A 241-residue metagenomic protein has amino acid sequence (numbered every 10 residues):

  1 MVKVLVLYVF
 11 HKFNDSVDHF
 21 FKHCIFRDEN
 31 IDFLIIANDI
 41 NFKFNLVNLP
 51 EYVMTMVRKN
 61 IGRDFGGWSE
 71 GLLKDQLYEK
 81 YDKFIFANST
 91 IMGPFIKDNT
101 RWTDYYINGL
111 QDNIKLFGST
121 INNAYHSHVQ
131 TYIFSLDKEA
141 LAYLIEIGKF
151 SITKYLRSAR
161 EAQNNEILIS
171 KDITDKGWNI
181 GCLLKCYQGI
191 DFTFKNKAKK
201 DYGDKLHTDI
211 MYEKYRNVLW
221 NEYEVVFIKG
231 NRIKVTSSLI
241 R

Functional and structural regions predicted by a protein language model:
M1-R241: ER/Golgi luminal nucleotide-sugar-dependent glycosyltransferases, focusing on the catalytic module
